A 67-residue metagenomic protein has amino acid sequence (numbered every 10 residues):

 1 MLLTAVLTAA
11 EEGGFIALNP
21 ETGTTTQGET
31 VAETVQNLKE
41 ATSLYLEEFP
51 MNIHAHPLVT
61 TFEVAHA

Functional and structural regions predicted by a protein language model:
M1-T4, A32, Q36-A67: Short, charged, surface-exposed hinge/linker loops at domain edges that act as mobile lids or interdomain connectors
V6-E21: Short aromatic-glycine-(Arg/Gly/Cys) micro-motifs in beta-strand/loop hairpins
A17, T25, E63-H66: Generic alpha-helical hydrophobic packing signal
T22-A32: A short, exposed loop/beta-hairpin motif centered on an aromatic-Gly-Thr core
